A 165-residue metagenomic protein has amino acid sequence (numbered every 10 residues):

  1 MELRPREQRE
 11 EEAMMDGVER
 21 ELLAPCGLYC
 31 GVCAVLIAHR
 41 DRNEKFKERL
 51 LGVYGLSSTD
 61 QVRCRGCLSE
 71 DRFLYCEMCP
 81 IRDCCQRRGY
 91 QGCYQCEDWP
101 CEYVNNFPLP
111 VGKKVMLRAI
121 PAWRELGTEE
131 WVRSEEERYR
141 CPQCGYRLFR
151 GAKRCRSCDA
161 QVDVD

Functional and structural regions predicted by a protein language model:
P5-M14: Short, Lys/Arg-enriched N-terminal segments with co-localized hydrophobic residues within the first ~10-30 amino acids
M15-W123: Hydrophobic scaffolds flanking metal-cofactor catalytic centers in soluble metalloenzymes
E21, G55, Q61, T128-R147: Ferredoxin-like iron-sulfur electron-transfer modules
C64, C141-C144, C155-C158: Short cysteine-rich clusters marking metal-coordination/redox-active sites
C84, C101, D159-D165: Short Cys/His-rich micro-motifs in 6-15 aa windows
